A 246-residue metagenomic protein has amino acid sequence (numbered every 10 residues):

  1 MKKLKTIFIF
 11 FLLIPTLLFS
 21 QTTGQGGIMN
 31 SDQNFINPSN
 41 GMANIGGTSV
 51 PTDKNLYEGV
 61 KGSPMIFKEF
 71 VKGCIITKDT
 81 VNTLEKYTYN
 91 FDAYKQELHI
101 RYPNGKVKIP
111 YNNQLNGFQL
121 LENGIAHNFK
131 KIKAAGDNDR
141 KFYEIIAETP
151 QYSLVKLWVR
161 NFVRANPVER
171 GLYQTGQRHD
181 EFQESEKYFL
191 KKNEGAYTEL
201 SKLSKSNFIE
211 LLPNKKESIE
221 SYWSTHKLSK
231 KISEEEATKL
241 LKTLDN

Functional and structural regions predicted by a protein language model:
M1-G26, L240: Bacterial Sec-dependent N-terminal signal peptides
K5, A43-G46, L190-N193: Short hydrophobic/aromatic-rich motifs at helix boundaries and adjacent loops
F19-Y57: Sec-dependent signal peptide cleavage junction
S31-N34, N113-N116, N207, S218: Exposed alpha-helical structural elements
G41, G47, G62, T149-P150 (+1 more regions): Glycine-centered flexibility motif
Y57-K72: N-terminal ordered "arm"
K68-L203: Aromatic-patch recognition
K202-N246: Long, compositionally biased interface segments
